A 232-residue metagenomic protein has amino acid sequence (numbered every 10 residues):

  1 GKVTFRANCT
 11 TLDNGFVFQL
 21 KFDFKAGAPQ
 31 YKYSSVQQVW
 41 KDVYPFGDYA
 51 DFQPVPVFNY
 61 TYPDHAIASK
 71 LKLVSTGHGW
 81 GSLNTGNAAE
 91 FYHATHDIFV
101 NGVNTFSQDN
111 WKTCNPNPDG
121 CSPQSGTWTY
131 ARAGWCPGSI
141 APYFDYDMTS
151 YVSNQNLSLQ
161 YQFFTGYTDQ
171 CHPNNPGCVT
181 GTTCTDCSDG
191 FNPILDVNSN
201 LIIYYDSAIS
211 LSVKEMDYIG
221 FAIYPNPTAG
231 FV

Functional and structural regions predicted by a protein language model:
G1-S210: Beta-strand-rich recognition domains
K214-V232: Surface-exposed, proline-anchored Ser/Thr-rich loop/turn motifs
